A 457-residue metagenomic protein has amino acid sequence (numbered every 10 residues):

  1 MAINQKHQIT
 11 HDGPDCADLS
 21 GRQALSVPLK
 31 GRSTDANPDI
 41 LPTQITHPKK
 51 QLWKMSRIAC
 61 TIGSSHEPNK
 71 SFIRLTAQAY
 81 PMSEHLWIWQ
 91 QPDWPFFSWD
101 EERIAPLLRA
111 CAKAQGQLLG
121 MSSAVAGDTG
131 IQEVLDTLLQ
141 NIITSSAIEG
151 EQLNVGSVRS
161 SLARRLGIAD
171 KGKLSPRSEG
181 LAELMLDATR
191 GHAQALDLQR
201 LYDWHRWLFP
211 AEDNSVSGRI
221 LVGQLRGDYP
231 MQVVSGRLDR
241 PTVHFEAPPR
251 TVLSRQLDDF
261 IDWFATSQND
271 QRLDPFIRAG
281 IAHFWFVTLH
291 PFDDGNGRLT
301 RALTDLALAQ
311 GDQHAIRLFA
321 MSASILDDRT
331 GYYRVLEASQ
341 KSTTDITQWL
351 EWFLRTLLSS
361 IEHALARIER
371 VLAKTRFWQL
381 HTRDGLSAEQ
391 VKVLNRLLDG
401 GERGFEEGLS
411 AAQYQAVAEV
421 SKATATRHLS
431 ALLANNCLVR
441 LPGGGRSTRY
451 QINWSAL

Functional and structural regions predicted by a protein language model:
M1-N4, S33-I40: Polybasic, low-complexity intrinsically disordered segments
M1-T10, P14-D15: Extreme N-terminal basic, low-complexity initiation segments that serve as generic localization/processing leaders
A2, Q23-S26, I62, Q78: Detector for intrinsically disordered, low-structure N-terminal pre-sequences
A2, S20, G31, K54-S56: Position-driven detector of the extreme protein N-terminus
H11-D12, D35, H66: Acidic/polar hotspots within intrinsically disordered regions
H11-Q23, V27-L29, L41-H47: Short, low-complexity, charge-dense intrinsically disordered segments
H47-L457: FIC/Doc superfamily catalytic core
